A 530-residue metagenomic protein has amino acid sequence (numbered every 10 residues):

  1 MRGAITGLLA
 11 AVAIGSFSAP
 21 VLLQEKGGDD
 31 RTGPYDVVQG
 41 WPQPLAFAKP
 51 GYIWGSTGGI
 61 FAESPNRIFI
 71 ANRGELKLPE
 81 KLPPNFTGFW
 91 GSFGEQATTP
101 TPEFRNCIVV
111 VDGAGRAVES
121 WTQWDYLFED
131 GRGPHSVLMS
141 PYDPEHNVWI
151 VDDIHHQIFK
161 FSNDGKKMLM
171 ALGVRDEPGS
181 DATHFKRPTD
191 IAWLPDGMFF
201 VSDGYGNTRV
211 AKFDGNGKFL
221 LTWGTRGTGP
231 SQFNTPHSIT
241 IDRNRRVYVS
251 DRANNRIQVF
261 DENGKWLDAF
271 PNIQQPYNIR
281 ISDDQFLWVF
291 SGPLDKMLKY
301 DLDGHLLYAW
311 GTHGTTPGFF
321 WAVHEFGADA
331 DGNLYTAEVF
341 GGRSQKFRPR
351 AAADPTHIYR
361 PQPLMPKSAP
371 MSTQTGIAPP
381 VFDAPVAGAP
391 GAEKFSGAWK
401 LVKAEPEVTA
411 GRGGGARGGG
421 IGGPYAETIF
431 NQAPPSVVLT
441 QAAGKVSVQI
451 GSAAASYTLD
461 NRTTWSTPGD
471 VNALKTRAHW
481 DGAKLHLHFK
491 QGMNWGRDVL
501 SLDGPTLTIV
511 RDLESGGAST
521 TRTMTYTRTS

Functional and structural regions predicted by a protein language model:
M1-A4: Positively charged n-region of N-terminal signal peptides that target proteins for export
T6-S16: Bacterial N-terminal signal peptides
A13-G15, V137, A478: Intrinsic disorder/low-complexity segments
F17-T373: Eukaryotic scaffold repeat domains enriched in small/polar residues
E25-G33, F47-Y52, G59, E63 (+4 more regions): PEST-like low-complexity, intrinsically disordered acidic/proline/serine-rich tracts that flank trafficking/processing
